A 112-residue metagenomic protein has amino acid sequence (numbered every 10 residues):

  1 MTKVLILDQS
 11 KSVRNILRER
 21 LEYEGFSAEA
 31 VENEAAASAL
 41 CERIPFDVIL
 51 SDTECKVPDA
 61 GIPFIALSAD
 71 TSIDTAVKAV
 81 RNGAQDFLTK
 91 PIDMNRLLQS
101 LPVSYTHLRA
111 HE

Functional and structural regions predicted by a protein language model:
K11-E29: Two-component/phosphorelay signaling modules centered on CheY-like receiver
G25-E34, L40: Short hydrophobic/Thr-rich beta-strand motif most characteristic of the beta2 strand and flanking loop of CheY-like
I44-D52: Active-site beta3 strand of CheY-like receiver
E54, D70-T71, N82: Short, conserved "switch-loop" micro-motifs in signal-transduction and mechanochemical regulators
A69, K90: A Lys-centered signature of the CheY-like receiver
I92-L101: C-terminal output helix
T106-E112: Conserved small/polar residues in nucleotide/adenosyl-binding loops
